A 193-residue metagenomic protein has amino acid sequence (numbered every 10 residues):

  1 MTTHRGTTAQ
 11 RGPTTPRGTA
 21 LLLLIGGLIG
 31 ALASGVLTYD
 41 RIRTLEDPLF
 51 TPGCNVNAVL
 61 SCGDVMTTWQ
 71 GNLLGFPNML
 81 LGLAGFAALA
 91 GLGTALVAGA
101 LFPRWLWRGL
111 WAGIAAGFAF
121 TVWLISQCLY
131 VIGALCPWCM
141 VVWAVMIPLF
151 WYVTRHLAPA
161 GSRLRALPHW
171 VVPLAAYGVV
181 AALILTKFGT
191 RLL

Functional and structural regions predicted by a protein language model:
P13-G26, A166-V172: N-terminal membrane topogenic signal
G27, A84-A90, V142-L157, A176-V180: Hydrophobic cores of alpha-helical transmembrane segments in multi-pass inner/ER membrane proteins, independent
I29-L37, F86-L89, W105-Q127: Small-polar-interrupted transmembrane alpha-helices in polytopic inner-membrane proteins
I42-P77: Extracytosolic (periplasmic/ER-lumenal) interhelical loops and adjacent juxtamembrane/interface segments of multi-pass
R43, A181-L193: Juxtamembrane boundary at the C-terminal end of a transmembrane helix
V65-A88, L135-I147: Membrane-interface loop-to-helix entry segments
F76-L101, A116, F120: Hydrophobic alpha-helical transmembrane segments
L101, I125-P137: Membrane-interface helix caps and helix-loop-helix hairpins in membrane proteins
